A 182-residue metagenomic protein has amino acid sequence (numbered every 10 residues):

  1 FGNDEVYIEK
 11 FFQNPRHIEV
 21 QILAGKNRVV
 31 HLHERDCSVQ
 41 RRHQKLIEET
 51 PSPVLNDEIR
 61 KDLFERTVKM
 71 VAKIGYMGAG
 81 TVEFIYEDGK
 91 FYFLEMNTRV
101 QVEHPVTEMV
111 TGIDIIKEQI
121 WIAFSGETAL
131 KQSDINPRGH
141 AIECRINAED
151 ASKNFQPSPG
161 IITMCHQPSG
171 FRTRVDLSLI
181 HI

Functional and structural regions predicted by a protein language model:
F1-I180: ATP-dependent carboxylate activation and anion-phosphoryl transfer catalytic cores that bind Mg-ATP to form
